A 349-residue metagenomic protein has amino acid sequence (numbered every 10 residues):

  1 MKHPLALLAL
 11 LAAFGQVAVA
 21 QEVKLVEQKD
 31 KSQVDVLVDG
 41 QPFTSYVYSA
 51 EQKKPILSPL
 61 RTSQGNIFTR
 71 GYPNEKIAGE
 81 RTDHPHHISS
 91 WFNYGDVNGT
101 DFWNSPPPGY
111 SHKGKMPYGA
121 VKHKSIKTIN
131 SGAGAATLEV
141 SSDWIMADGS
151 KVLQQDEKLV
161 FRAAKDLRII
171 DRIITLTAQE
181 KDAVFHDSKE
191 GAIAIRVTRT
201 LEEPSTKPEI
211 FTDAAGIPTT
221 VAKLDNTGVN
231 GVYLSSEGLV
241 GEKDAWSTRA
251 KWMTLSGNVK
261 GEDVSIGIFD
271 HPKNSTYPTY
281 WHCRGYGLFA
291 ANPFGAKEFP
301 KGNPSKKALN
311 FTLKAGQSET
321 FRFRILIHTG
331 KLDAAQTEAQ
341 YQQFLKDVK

Functional and structural regions predicted by a protein language model:
A6-G15: Bacterial N-terminal signal peptides
Q16-A20: Sec/Tat signal peptide C-region and signal peptidase I cleavage site
Q21-P85, I173, S188, L332 (+1 more regions): Beta-strand-rich N-terminal accessory domains
S49-Q52, I56-R61, A163-T212: Acidic (Asp/Glu-rich), glycine- and aromatic
D83-H84, I88-D166: Extended, loop-rich substrate-binding clefts of extracytoplasmic carbohydrate-active enzymes
S142-D148, L159-A163, L176-E180, V197-L201 (+1 more regions): Beta-strand elements of well-folded, non-transmembrane domains
K189-S275: Active-site/ligand-binding surface loops and adjacent short beta/alpha elements that line catalytic pockets across
I266-K349: Beta-strand-rich recognition/accessory modules
